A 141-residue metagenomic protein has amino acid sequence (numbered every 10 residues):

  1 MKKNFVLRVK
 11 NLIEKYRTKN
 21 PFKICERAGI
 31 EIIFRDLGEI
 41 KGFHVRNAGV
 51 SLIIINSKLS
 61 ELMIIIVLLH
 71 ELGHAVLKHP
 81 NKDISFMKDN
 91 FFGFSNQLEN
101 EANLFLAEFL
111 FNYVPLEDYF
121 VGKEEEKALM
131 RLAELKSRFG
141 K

Functional and structural regions predicted by a protein language model:
M1-K141: Active-site hotspot residues in diverse enzymes, especially metal/ion-binding acidic/histidine motifs
